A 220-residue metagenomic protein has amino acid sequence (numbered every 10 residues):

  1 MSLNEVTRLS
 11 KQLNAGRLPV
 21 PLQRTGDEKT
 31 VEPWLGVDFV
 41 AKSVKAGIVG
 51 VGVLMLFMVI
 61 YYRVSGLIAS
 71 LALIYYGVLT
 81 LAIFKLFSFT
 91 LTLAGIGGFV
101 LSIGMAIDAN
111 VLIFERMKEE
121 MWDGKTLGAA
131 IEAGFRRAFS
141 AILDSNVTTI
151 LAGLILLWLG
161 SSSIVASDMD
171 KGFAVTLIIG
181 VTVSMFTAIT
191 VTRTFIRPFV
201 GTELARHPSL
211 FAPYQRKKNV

Functional and structural regions predicted by a protein language model:
M1-V31, D38-F39, S43-V44: Extracytoplasmic
L13, L35, L54, I83 (+3 more regions): Residue-level signature of catalytic and energy-coupling elements of molecular machines, predominantly ATP/GTP-dependent
V37-T92, S161-V165: Interfacial segments of transmembrane alpha-helices in multi-pass membrane proteins
V53-V59, M105-A109, V183, T187: Hydrophobic alpha-helical membrane-associated segments
G66-S88, F99-G104, M169-F186: Small-residue-enriched core segments of transmembrane alpha-helices in multipass membrane transport and channel
A69-L73, G97-S102, L112-K118, A152-L154 (+2 more regions): Re-entrant/interfacial helical elements at transmembrane boundaries that shape and gate the permeation pathway
E119-D123, L127-E132, R136-S140, S145-V220: Hydrophobic alpha-helical transmembrane segments of membrane transport and translocation systems, primarily multi-pass
